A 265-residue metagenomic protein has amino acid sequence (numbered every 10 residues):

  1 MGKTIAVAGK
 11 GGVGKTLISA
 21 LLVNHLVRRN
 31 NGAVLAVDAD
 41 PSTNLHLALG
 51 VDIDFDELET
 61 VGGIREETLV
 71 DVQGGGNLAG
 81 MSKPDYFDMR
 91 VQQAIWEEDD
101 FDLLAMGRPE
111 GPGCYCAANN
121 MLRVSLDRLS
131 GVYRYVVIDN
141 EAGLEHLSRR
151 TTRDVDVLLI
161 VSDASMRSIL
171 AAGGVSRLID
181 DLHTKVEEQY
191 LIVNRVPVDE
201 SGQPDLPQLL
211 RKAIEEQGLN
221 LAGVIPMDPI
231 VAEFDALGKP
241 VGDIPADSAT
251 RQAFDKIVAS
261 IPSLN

Functional and structural regions predicted by a protein language model:
K3-P41: Walker A/P-loop phosphate-binding motif and the immediately C-terminal alpha-helix
T4-A6, A33-L35, F101-L103, Y135-V137 (+1 more regions): Residue-level preference for the first positions of well-ordered beta-strands
L21, H25, A48, R150: Active-site signature of alpha/beta-hydrolase-fold catalytic machinery across serine- and Asp/Cys-nucleophile hydrolases
R28-E98: N-terminal phosphate/diphosphate-binding loop that engages ATP/GTP or pyrophosphate donors across diverse enzyme folds
S82-N140: Cytosolic-facing regulatory segments adjacent to core modules
A117-V224, E233: Conserved catalytic-core segment of NTP-binding enzymes
L237-S248: C-terminal boundary of histidine-terminating zinc-finger modules
A253-N265: C-terminal alpha-helix
